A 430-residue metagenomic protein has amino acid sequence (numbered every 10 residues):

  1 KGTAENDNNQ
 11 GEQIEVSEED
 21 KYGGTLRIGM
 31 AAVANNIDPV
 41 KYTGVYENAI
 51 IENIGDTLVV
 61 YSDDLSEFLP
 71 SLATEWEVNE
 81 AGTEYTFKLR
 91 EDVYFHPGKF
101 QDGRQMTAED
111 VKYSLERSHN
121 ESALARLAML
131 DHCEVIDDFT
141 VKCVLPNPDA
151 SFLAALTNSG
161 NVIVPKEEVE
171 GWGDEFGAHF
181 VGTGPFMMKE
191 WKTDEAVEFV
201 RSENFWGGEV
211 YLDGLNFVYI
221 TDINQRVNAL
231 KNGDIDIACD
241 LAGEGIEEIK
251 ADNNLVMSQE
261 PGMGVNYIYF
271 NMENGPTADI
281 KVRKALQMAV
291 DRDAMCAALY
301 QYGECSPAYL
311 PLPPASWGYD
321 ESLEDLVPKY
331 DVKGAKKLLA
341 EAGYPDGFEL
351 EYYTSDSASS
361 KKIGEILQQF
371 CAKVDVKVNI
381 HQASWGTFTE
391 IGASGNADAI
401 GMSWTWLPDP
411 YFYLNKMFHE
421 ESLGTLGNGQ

Functional and structural regions predicted by a protein language model:
G29-E80, V181: N-terminal lobe/hinge region of extracytoplasmic solute-binding protein
S62-E67, L127, D149, T157-V210 (+4 more regions): Gly/Pro-rich hinge or "lid" segments in bacterial periplasmic/extracellular proteins
T74-E121, K142, A229, P276-A278: Aromatic- and charge-enriched surface segment that lines or borders ligand/interaction sites
E77, A81, K88, A123-E168: Surface-exposed binding/hinge segments that line and control ligand-binding clefts or catalytic entry sites
A108-K112, D138-K142, G184-P185, L212-G214 (+3 more regions): Alpha-helical secondary-structure segments
R117, S202-E248, K377-N379: Ligand-site clamp/hinge motif
T193, S316, K336-L407, K416 (+2 more regions): Ligand/substrate-recognition segments at binding pockets and active sites
S306-E341, S359-K362: Structural transition elements
